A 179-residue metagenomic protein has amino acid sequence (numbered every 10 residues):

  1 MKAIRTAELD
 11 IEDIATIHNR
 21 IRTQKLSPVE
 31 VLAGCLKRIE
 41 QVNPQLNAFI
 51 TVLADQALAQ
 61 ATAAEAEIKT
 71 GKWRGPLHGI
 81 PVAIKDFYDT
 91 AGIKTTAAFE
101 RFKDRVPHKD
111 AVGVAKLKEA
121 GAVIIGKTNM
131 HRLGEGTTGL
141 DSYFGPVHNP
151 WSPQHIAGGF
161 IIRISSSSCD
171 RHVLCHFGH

Functional and structural regions predicted by a protein language model:
M1-Q56: An N-terminal boundary/leader segment
I14, P76-G113, L140: Enzymes and membrane/adaptor proteins characterized by extended Gly/Ser/Thr/Asp/Glu-rich, aromatic-dotted
I17-I21, A61-A64, I164: Generic hydrophobic alpha-helical segments
L26-S27, W73, V173: Conserved hydrophobic residue
A54-L77, K103, P107, L117 (+1 more regions): Flexible, acidic active-site loops/lids enriched in D/E/S/T/G that coordinate Mg2+ and/or position polar
E65-Y88, A122, K127-N129: Glycine-rich, aromatic-flanked loop segments that form ligand/cofactor-binding clefts across common enzyme folds
K109-H179: Short glycine/serine-rich loop segments
